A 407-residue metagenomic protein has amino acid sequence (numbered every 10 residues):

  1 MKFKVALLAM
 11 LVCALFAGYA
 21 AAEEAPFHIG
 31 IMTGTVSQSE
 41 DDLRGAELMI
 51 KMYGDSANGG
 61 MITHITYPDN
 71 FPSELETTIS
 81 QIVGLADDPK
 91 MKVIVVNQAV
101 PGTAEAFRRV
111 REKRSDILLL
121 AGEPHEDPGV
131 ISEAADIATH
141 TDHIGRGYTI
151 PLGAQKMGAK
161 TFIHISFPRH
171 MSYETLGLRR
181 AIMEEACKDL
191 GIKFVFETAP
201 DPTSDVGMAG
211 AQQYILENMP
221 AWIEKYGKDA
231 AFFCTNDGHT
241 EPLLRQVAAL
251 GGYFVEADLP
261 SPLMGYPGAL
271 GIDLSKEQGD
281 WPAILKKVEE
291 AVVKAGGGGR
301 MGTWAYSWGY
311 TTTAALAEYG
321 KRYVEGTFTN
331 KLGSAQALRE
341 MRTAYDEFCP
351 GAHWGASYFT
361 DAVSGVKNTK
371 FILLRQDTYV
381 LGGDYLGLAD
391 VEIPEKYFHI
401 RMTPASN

Functional and structural regions predicted by a protein language model:
P26-I79, V95-P101: Extracytoplasmic "Venus flytrap"
I29-T33, D88-V100, I117-G122, I163-I165 (+3 more regions): Periplasmic-binding protein-like
A46, H143-F196, G320: An alpha-beta-alpha
S73-K92, R109, A209-K228: Short, well-structured alpha-helical segments in soluble
R109-T141: Flexible loop/hinge segments that line or gate small-molecule binding clefts
D136-H164, Y214-E217, I284-V288, V292 (+1 more regions): Hydrophobic alpha-helical segments within soluble ligand-binding/sensing domains
M183-F194, E241-F328: Extracellular/periplasmic periplasmic-binding protein-like sensory domains
L285-N407: Hinge/cleft segment of the Venus flytrap/periplasmic-binding protein
